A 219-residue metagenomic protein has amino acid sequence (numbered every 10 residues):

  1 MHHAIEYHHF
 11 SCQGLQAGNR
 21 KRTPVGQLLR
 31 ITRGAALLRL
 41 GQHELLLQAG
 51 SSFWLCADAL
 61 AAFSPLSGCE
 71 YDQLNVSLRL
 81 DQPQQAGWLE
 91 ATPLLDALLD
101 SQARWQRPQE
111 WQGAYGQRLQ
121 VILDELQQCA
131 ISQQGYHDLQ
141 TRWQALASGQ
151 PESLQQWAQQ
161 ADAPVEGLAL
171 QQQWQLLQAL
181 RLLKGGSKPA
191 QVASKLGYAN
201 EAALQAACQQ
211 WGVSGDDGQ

Functional and structural regions predicted by a protein language model:
M1-A35: Generic protein-terminus/edge-of-domain signal
G18, F53, D58-A62: Histidine-centered metal-chelating micro-motifs
G41-A57: Short acidic-glycine-tyrosine-enriched beta hairpin
A59-A91: Ligand-binding loop in jelly-roll beta-barrel domains
A91-Q160: An amphipathic alpha-helical interaction segment
Q160-Q175: Short, Lys/Arg-enriched anionic-surface-contact patches
P189-L196: Short alpha-helical "recognition helix" segments of helix-turn-helix
A202-Q219: …primarily DNA-binding HTH/wHTH and HhH modules…
